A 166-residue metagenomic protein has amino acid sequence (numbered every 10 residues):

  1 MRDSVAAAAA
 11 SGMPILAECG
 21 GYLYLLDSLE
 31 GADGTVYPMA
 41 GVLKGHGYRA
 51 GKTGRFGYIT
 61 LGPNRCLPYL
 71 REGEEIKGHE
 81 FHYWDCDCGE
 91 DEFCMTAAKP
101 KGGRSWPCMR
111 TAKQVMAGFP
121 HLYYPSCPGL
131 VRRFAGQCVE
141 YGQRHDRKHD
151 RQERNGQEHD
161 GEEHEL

Functional and structural regions predicted by a protein language model:
M1-C66: Cysteine-nucleophile active-site neighborhood
G47-D146, G161-E162, L166: Amide-donor transfer/coupling interface in amidating biosynthetic enzymes
R144-R147, R151-R154: Basic polycationic patches enriched in arginine
